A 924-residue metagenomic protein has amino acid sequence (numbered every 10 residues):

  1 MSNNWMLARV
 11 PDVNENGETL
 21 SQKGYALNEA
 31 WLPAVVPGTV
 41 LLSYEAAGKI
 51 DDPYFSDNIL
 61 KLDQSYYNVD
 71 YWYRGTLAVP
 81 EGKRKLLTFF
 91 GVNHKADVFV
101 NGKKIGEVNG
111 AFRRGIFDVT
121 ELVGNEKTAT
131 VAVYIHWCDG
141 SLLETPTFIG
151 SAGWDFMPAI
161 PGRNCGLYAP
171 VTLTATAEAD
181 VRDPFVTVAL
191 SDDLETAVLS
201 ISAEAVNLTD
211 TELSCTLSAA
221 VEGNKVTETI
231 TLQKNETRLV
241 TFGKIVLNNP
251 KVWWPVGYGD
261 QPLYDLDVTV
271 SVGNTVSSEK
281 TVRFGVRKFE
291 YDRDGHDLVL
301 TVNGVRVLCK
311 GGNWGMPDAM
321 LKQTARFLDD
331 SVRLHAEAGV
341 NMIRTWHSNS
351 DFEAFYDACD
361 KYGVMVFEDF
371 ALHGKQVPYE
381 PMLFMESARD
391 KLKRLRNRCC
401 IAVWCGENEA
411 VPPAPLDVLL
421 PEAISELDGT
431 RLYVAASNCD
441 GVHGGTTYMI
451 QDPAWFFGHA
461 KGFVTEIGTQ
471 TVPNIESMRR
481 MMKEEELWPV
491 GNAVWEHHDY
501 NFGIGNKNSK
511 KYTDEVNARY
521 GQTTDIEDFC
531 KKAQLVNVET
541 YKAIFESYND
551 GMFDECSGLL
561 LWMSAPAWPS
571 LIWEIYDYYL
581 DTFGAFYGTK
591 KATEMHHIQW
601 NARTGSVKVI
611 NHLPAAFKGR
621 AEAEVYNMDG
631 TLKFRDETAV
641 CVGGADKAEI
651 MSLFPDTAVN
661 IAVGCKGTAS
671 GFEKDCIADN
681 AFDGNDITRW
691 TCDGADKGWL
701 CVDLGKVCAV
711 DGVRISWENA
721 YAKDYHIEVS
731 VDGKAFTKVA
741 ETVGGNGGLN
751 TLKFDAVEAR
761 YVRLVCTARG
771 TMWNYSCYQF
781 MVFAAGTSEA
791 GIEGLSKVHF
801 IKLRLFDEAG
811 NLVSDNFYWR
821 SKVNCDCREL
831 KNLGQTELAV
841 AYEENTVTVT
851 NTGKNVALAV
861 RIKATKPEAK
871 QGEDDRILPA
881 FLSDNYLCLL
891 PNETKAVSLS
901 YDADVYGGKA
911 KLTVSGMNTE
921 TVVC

Functional and structural regions predicted by a protein language model:
M1-K85, T147-I160, N164-A169, A177-E178 (+6 more regions): Extended carbohydrate-recognition surfaces in non-catalytic/accessory domains of CAZymes and lectin-like proteins
W5-N16, L42-S43, D63, N68-V181 (+7 more regions): Accessory beta-strand-rich segments of carbohydrate-active enzymes
L7-E15, V35, T39, R163-G166 (+5 more regions): Substrate-binding clefts and catalytic carboxylate motifs of secreted carbohydrate-active enzymes
G48-T76, K83-F89, N93-F99, G106-E107 (+4 more regions): Active-site-adjacent substrate/metal-binding segments within catalytic domains of carbohydrate-active enzymes
V100, T196-L232, G605-C641, K647-S652 (+3 more regions): Beta-strand-rich binding/interaction modules
T227-K251, D629-A658, S788-L795, R876-A903: Intrinsically disordered, low-complexity Pro/Gly/Ser/Thr-rich segments with frequent PxxP/GP/PP motifs and embedded
V252-K280, T657-A658, G791-E829, D902-C924: Terminal connector regions
A658-V659, G671, C676, F682-A790: Aromatic, loop-rich ligand-recognition surfaces of beta-strand-rich domains
